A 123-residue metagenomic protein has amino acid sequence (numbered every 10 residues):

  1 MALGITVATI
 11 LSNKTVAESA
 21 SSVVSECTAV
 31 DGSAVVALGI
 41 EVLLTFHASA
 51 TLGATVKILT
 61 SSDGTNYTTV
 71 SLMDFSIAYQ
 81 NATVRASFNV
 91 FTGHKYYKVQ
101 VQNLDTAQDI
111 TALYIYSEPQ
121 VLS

Functional and structural regions predicted by a protein language model:
M1-A34: Solvent-exposed, flexible loop/coil segments flanking beta-strands in beta-rich domains
M1-K14, N103-S123: C-terminal interaction-tip segments
S25-V30, A82-V90: Exposed aromatic-hydrophobic patches
L38-V42, V90-I110: Noncatalytic modules at the cell exterior or secretory-pathway interfaces, chiefly beta-strand-rich lectin/adhesion
V42-A48: Short amphipathic, basic-aromatic surface patches that mediate peripheral association with negatively charged
T51-V56: Short coil-to-beta strand junction motifs in C2/discoidin
L59-S61: Conserved Ser/Thr-centered positions that define the repeating blades of beta-propeller domains
T69-Y79: Solvent-exposed serine/threonine-rich low-complexity stretches and specific carbohydrate-binding patches
